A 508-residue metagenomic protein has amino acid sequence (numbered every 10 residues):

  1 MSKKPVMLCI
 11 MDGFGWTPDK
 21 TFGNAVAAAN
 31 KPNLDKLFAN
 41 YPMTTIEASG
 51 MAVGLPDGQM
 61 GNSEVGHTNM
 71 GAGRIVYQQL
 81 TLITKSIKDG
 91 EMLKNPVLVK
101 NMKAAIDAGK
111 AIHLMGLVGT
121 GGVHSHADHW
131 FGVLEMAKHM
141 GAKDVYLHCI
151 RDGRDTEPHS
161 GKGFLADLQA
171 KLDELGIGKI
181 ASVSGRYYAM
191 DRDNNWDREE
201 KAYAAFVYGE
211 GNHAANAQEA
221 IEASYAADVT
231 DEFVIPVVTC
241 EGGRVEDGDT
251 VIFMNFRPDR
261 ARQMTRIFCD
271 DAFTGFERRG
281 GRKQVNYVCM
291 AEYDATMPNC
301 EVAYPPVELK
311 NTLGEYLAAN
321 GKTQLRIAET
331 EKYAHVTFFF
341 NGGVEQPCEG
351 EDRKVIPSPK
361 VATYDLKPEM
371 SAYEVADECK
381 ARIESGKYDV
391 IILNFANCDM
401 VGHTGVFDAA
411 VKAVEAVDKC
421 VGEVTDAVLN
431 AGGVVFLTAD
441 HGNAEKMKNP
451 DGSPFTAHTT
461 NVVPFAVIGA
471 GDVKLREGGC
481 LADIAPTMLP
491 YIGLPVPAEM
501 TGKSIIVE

Functional and structural regions predicted by a protein language model:
M1-E508: Feature captures the catalytic ectodomains and active-site-proximal regions of enzymes that hydrolyze or transfer
